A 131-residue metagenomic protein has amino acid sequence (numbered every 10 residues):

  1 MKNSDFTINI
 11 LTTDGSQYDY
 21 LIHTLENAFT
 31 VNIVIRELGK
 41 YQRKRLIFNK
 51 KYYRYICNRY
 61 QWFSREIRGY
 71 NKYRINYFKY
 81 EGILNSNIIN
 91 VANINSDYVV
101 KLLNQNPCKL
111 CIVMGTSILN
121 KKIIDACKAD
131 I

Functional and structural regions predicted by a protein language model:
M1-I131: One-carbon transfer enzymes
